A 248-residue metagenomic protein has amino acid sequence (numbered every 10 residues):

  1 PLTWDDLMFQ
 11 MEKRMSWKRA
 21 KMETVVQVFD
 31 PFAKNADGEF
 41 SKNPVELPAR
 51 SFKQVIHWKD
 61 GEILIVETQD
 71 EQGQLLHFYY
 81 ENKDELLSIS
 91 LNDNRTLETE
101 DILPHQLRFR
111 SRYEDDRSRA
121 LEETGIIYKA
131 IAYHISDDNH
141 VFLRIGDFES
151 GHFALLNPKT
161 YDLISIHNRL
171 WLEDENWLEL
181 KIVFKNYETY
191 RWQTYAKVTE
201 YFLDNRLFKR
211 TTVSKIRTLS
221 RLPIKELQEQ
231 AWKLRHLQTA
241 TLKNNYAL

Functional and structural regions predicted by a protein language model:
P1-L7, V28-P31, D37-E39, Q72 (+1 more regions): Non-transmembrane domains of secretory- and envelope-associated proteins
P1-L7, Y80-F153, E173-L178, Q238-T241 (+1 more regions): Flexible, processing/modification-adjacent segments and terminal tails in exported/periplasmic/extracellular proteins
L2-D93, Y128-A132: N-terminal mature ectodomain segment of secretory-pathway/periplasmic proteins
R19, D60-L64, D137-H140, F148-G151 (+4 more regions): Coil-to-beta-strand transition motifs
I56-H57, F78-K83, A132-I135, A154-P158 (+2 more regions): Aromatic-rich beta-strand edge motifs centered on tyrosine
V66, I89, I166-H167, I182 (+1 more regions): Beta-strand-dense domains in secreted/periplasmic systems and polymorphic toxin scaffolds
L156, I166-N168, E173: A contiguous binding-surface segment within folded domains or other stable secondary-structure elements
